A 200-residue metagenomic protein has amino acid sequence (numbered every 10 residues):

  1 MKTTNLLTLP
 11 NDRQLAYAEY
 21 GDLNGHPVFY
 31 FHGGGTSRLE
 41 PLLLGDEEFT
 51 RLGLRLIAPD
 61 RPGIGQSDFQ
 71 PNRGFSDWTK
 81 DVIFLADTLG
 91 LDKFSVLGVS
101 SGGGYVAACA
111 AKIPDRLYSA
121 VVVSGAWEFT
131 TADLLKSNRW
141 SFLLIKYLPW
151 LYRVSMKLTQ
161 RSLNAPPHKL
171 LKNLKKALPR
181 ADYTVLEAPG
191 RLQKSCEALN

Functional and structural regions predicted by a protein language model:
M1-L6, A18, N200: An N-terminal hydrophobic leader/cap segment in hydrolases
R13-Q66: Conserved HGGG/HGGXW glycine-rich cap/lid loop of the alpha/beta-hydrolase fold
F69-G74: Short glycine-enriched, charge-decorated loop/helix-capping segments at active-site entrances that position
D77-S95: Conserved acidic catalytic loop of the alpha/beta-hydrolase fold
D92-K136: Conserved hydrolase catalytic core segment
A120-S162: Flexible "cap/lid" loop of the alpha/beta hydrolase fold
W150-N200: Alpha/beta-hydrolase
